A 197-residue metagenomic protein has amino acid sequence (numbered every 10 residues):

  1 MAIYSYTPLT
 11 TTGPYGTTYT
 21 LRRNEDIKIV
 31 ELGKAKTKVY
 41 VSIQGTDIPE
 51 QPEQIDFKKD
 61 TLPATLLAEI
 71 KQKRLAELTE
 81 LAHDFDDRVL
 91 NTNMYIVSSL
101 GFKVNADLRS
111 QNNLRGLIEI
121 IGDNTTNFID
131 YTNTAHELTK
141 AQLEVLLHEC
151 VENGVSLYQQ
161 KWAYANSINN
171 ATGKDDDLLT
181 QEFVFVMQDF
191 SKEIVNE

Functional and structural regions predicted by a protein language model:
A2-I3, L9-A35, Q44-E197: A preference for well-ordered globular domain cores that mediate specific macromolecular interactions or catalysis
